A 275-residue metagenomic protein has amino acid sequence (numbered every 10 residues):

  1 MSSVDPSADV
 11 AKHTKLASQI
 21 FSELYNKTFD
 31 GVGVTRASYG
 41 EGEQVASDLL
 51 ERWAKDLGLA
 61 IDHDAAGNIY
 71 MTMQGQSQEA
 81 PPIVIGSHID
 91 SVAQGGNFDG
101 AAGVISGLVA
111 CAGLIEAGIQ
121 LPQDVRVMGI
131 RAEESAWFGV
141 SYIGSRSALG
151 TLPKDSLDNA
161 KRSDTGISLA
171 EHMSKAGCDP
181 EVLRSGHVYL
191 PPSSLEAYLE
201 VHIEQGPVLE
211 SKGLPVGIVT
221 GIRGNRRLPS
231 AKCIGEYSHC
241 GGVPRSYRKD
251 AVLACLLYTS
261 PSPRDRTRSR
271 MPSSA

Functional and structural regions predicted by a protein language model:
S2-G40, R131, D158: N-terminal capping segment at the start of a domain
A17-I20, Q78-G86, N225-A231: Short coil-to-beta-strand
T28-Q74: A non-catalytic alpha/beta surface segment that caps or lines the substrate-entry region of metallo-dependent hydrolase
L57, I69-A102, H239: Catalytic-core environment of secreted peptidases
I85, G95-R131, P229-C233, R245-S260: Alpha-helical metal-binding/catalytic segments enriched in His/Glu/Asp
V92, A102-V216: Acidic/histidine-rich catalytic neighborhood of metal-dependent amide-processing enzymes
L209-S211, P215-A231, G235-D250: Surface-exposed beta-loop-beta
Y258-T267, A275: Conserved small/polar residues in nucleotide/adenosyl-binding loops
